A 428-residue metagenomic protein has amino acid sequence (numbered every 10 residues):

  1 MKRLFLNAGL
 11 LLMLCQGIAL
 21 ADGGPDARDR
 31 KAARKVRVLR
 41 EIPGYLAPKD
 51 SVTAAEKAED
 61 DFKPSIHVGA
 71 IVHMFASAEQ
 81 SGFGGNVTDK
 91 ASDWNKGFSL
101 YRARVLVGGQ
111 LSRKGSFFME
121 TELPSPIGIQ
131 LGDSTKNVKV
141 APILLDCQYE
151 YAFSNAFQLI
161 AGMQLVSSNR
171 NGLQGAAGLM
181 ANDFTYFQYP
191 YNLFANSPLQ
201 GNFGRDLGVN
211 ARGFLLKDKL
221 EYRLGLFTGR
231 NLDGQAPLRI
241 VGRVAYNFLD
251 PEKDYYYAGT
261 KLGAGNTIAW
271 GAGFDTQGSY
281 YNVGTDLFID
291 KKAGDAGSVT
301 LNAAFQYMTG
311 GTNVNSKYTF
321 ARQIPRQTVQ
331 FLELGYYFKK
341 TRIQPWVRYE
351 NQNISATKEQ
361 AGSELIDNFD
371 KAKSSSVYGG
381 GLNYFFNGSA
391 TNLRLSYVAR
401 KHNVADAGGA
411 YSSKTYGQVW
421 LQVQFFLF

Functional and structural regions predicted by a protein language model:
M1-G24: Bacterial Sec-dependent N-terminal signal peptides
A19-H73, Q80-F83, D218: N-terminal periplasmic/intermembrane-space "pro-region" immediately following the signal or transit peptide
G24-P43, S81, A91-S92, S112 (+3 more regions): Outer-membrane beta-barrel pore domains
L46-P48, T53, E252-Y255, V299: Short, structured loop/turn "capping" segments at alpha-beta junctions
A55-G82, S92-E252, Q330-S355, K373-Y378 (+1 more regions): Outer membrane beta-barrel
N86-V87: Active-site flanking loop/helix segments enriched in acidic
D206-G208, Y257, G284: Short glycine-rich loop/turn motifs
D250-G265: Short mixed-charge
